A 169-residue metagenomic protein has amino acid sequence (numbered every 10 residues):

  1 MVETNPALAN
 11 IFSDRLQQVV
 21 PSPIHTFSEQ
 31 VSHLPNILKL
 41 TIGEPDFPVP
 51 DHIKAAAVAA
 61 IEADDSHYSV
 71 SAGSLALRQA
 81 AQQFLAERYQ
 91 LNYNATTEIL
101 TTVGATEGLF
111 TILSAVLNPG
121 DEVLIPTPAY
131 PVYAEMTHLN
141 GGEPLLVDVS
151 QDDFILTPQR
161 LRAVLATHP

Functional and structural regions predicted by a protein language model:
V2-A7, R15-G104, T111: N-terminal small-domain helix-loop-helix segment of the aminotransferase-like
A9-R15, V147-S150: Short, basic, glycine/proline-bearing loop/turn elements
D65-P169: Conserved core of the PLP fold type I
